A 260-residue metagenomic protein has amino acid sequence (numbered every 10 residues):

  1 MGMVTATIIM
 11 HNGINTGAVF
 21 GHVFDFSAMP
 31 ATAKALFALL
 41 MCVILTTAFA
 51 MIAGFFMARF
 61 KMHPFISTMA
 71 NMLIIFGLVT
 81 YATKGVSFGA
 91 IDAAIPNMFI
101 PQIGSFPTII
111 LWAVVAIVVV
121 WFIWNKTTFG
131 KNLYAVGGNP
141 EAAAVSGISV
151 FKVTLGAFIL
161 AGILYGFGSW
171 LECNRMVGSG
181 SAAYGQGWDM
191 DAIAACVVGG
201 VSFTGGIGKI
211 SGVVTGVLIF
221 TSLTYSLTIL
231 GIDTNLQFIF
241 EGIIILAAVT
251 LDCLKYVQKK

Functional and structural regions predicted by a protein language model:
M1-I52: Membrane-embedded helix boundary and interhelical linker motif in transport proteins
G2-A6, C42-T46, M72-T80, W112-I123 (+4 more regions): Hydrophobic core segments of alpha-helical transmembrane domains in multi-pass membrane transport and ion-translocation
I9-M10, M29, L45-A90, I123-T128 (+2 more regions): Short loop segments and helix-boundary regions at transmembrane helix junctions of multi-pass inner-membrane proteins
V19-L36, F60, P64-T127, V153 (+1 more regions): Transmembrane helix-bundle core of multi-pass membrane transporters and related energy-transducing complexes
K34-C42, F49-A53, S105-G180: Helix-loop-helix "hairpin" substructures at the membrane interface of multi-pass membrane proteins
P64, F106-A113, T154, G187-D189 (+1 more regions): Loop-to-transmembrane alpha-helix initiation sites
V145-K152, L223-K260: Cytosolic-side transmembrane-helix boundaries in multi-pass membrane proteins
Y165, M176, G180-E241: Transmembrane alpha-helical segments in multi-pass inner-membrane proteins
